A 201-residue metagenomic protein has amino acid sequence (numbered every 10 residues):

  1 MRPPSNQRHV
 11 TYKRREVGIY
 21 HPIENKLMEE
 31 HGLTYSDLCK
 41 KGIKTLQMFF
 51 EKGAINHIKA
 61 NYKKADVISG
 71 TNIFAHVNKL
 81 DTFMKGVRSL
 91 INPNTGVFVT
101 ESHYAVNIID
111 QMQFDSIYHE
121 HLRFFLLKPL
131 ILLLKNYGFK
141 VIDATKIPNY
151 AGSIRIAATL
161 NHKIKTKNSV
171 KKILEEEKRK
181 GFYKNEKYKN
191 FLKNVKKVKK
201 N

Functional and structural regions predicted by a protein language model:
R2, T11-A54: Class I SAM-dependent methyltransferase SAM/SAH-binding core
F49, T71-I73: Short catalytic micro-motifs in class I SAM-dependent methyltransferases
G53-K63: Short amphipathic alpha-helix with an adjacent loop that forms part of the alpha/beta core around
D66-S69: A conserved beta-strand element that flanks and buttresses the S-adenosyl-L-methionine
D81-V99: A short glycine-rich, Lys/Arg-flanked "PGG" loop and its adjoining helix->strand segment in the class I
F98-R123, L127-P129, L134: Short, glycine-/aromatic-enriched active-site segment of Class I SAM-dependent methyltransferases
F139-Y150: Conserved S-adenosyl-L-methionine
Y150-V198: Flexible, glycine-/basic-rich loop-and-beta segments that form/coincide with the SAM-dependent methyltransferase
